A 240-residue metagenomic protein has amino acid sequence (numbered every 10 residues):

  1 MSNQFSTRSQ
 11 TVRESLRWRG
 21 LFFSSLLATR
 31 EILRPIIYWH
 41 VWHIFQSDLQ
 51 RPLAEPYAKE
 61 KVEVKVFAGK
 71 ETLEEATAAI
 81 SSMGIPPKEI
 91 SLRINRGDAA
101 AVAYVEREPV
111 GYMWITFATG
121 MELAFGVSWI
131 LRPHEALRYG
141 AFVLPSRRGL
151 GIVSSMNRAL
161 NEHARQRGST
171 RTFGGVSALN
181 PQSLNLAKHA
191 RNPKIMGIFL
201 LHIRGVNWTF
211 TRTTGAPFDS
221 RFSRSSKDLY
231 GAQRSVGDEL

Functional and structural regions predicted by a protein language model:
M1-E89: Acyl-donor-binding surface of acyltransferase catalytic domains
H40, F45, P193-W208: Conserved catalytic-core motifs of GNAT/GCN5-like acyltransferases
K88-A100, Y104-A136, G140: Conserved acyl-donor/pantetheine-binding loop and adjacent beta-alpha core of acyl/acetyltransferases and related
A118-G120, S146, L179: Short coil/turn motifs at secondary-structure junctions
G140-P145, G149-Q166, R171, N185 (+1 more regions): Conserved acetyl-CoA-binding loop-helix of GNAT-fold acetyltransferases
T172-V176: Conserved hydrophobic beta-strand within the GNAT/NAT acetyltransferase core sheet that lines the active-site cleft
A178-G197: Conserved active-site alpha-helix within GNAT-family acetyltransferase domains
H189-A190, L201-L240: Charge-rich, low-complexity intrinsically disordered segments
